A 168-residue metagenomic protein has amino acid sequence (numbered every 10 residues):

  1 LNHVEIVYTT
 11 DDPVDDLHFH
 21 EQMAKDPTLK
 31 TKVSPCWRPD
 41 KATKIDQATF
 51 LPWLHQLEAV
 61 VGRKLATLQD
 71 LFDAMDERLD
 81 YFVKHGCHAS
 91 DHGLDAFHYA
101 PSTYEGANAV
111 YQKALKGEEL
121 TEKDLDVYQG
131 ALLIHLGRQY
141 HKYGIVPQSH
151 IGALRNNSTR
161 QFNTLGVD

Functional and structural regions predicted by a protein language model:
L1-Y143: Metal-cofactor-binding active-site regions of metalloenzymes
H98-Q112, S149-D168: Catalytic core of soluble alpha/beta enzymes
V146: Residue-level detector of anion-binding/catalytic polar loops
